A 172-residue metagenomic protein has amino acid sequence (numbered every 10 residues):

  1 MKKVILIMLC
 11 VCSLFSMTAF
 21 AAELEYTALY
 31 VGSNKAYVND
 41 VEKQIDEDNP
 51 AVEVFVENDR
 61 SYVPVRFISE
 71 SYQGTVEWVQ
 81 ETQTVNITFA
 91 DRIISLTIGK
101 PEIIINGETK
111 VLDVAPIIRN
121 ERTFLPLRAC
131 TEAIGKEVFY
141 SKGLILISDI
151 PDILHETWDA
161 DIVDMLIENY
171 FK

Functional and structural regions predicted by a protein language model:
V4-I5, A19-K172: Primary recognition of N-terminal secretory signal peptides and signal-anchoring hydrophobic helices
I7-S16: Bacterial N-terminal signal peptides
